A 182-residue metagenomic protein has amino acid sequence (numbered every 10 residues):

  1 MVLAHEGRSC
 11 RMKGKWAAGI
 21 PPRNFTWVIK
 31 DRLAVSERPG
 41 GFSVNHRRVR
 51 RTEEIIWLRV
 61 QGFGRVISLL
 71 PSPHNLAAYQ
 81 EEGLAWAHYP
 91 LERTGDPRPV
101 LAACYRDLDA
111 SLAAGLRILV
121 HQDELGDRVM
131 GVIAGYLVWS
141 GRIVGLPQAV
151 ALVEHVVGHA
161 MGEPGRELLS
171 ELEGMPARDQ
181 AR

Functional and structural regions predicted by a protein language model:
V2-L119, V132-R182: Cys-dependent protein tyrosine phosphatase-like superfamily
Q122: Conserved S/T- and glycine-rich ATP-binding loop of Class I adenylate-forming
G126-G131: Glycine-rich nucleophile elbow surrounding the catalytic serine of serine-hydrolase chemistry
